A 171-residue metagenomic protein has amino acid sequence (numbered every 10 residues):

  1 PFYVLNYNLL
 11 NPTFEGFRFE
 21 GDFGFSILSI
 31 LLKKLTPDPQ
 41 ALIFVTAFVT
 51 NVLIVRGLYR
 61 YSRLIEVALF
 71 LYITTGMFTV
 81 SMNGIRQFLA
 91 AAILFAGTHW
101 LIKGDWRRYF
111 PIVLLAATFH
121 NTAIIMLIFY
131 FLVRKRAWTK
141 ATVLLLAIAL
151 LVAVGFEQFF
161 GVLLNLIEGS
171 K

Functional and structural regions predicted by a protein language model:
P1-K171: Terminal, non-globular segments
